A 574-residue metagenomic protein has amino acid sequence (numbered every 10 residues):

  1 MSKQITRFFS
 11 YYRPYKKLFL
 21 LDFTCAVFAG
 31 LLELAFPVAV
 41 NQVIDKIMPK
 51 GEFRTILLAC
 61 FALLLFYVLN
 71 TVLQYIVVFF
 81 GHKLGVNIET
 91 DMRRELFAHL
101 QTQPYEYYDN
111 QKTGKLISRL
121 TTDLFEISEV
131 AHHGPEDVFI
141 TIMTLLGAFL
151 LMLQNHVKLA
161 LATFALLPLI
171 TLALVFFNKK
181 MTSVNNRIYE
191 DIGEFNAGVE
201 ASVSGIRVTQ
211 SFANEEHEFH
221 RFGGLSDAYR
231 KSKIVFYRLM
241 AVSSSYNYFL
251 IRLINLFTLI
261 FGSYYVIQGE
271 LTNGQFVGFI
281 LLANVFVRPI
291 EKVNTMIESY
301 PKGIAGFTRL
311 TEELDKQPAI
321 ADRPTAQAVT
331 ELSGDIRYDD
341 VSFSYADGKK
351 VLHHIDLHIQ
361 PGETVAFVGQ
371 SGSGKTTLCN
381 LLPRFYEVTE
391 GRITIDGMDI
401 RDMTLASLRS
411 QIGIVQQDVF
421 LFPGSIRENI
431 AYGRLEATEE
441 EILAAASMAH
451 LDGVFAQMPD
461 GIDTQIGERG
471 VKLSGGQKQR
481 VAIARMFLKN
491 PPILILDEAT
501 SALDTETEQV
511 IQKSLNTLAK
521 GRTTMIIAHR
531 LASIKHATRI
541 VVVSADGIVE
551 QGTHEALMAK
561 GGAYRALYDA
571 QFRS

Functional and structural regions predicted by a protein language model:
M1-E33, M48-C60, V77-G81, G85 (+10 more regions): Membrane-integrated ABC transporters
Y12, V77, G81-G85, H99-L146 (+1 more regions): Juxtamembrane loop-to-helix connectors within ABC transporter transmembrane domains
P14, L18-G30, A62-F66, E136-R187 (+2 more regions): Transmembrane helices of ABC transporter permease
L63-N70, Q74, L167-V175, M240-I254 (+1 more regions): Hydrophobic alpha-helical segments in the permease module
Q111-G114, R187-V235, T325-Q327: Loop segments that connect adjacent transmembrane helices in multi-pass transporters
D191, N214, R238, V285-E313: Cytosolic ends of transmembrane helices, especially the final helix of ABC transmembrane type-1 domains
D322, V329-S574: ABC-type nucleotide-binding domain
